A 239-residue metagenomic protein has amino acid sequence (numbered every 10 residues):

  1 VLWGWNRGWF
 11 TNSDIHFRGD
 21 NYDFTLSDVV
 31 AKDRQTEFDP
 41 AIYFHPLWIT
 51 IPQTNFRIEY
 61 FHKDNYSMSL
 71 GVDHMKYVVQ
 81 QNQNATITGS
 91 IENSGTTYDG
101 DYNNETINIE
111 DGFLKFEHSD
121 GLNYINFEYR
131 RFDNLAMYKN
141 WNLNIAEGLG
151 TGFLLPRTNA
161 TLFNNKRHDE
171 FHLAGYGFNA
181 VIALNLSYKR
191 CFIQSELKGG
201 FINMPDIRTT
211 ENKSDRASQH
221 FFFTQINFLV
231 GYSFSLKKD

Functional and structural regions predicted by a protein language model:
V1-Y60, Q225-N227, G231-D239: Short glycine/proline- and aromatic-enriched beta-strand/turn motifs that initiate or cap beta-hairpins
W3, F56-Y60, I125-D133, E147-F153 (+3 more regions): Residues on the lipid-exposed face of transmembrane beta-strands in outer-membrane beta-barrel proteins
N6-N12, M75-V79, G152-T158, G200-D206 (+1 more regions): Structural signature of outer-membrane beta-barrel domains
S13-G19, Q81-I87, P156-K166, D206-K213: Outer-membrane beta-barrel translocator domains and adjoining extracellular loop/strand segments of Gram-negative
D14-H16, Y22-T25, V29-A31, A183-D239: Predominantly the C-terminal beta-signal and adjacent terminal strand-loop region of outer-membrane beta-barrel
A41-F44, D111-H118, L162-H172, E211-H220: Extracellular loop and loop/strand-boundary signature of outer-membrane beta-barrel proteins
T50-T54, S119-I125, W141-L143, H172-F178 (+1 more regions): Residues that define the transmembrane beta-barrel architecture of outer-membrane proteins
R57-A160: Gram-negative (and chloroplast) outer-membrane scaffold detector with strong preference for beta-barrel transmembrane
